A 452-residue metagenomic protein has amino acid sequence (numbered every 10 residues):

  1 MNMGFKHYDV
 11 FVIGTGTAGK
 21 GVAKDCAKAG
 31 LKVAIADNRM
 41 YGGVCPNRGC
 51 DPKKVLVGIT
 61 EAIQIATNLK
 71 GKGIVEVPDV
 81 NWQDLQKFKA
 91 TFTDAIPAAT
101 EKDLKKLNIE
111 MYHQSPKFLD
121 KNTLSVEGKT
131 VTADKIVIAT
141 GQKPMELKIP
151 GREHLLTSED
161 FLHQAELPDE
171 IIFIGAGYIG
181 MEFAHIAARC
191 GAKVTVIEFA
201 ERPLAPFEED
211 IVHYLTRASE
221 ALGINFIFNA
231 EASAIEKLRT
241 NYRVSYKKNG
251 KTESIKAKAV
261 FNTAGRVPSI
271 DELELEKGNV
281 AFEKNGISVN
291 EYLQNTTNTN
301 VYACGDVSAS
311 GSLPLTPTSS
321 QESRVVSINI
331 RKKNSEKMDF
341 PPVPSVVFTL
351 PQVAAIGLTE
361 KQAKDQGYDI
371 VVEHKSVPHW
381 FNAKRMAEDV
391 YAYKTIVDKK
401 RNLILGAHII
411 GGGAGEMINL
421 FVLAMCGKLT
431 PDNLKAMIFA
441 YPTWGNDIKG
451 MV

Functional and structural regions predicted by a protein language model:
N2-Y8, K24-L31, A36-L167, A200-L204 (+7 more regions): Glycine-rich flavin
G4-G16, L167-G177: Beta1/beta-strand and adjacent pyrophosphate-binding region of the FAD-binding site in flavoprotein oxidoreductases
F11-A18, V22-R39, V44, D51 (+4 more regions): Flexible, glycine-rich terminal cap/loop adjacent to redox cofactors in electron-transfer oxidoreductases
F11-I13, P116, V131-G141, F173-I174 (+3 more regions): Short hydrophobic core segments
A18-V22, V44, G180-F183, R189 (+1 more regions): Short glycine/serine/threonine-rich phosphate/pyrophosphate-binding segments that cradle anionic phosphate groups
C50, T140-K193, I197, N225-F226 (+2 more regions): Glycine-rich dinucleotide-binding loop and its adjacent helix/turn
N108, E127-K129, A232-S233, S245-S254 (+2 more regions): A structured beta-alpha segment of the ubiquitous adenosine-cofactor-binding alpha/beta core
E153-P168, S254-K332: FAD-site-proximal beta/loop scaffold in flavoenzymes
